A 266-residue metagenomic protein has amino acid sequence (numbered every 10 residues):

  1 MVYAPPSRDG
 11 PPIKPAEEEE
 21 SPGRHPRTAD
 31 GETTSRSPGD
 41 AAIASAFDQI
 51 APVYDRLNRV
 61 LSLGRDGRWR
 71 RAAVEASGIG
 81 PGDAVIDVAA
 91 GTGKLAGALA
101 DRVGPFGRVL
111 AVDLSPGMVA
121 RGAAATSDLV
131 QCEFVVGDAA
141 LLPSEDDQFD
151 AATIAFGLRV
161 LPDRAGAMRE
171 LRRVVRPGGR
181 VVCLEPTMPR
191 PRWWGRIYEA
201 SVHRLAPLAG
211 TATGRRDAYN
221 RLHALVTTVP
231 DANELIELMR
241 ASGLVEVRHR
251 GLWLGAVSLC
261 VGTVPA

Functional and structural regions predicted by a protein language model:
A41, L184-R240, R248: C-terminal alpha-helical "lid/dimerization" subdomain adjacent to the S-adenosyl-L-methionine
L63-P81, A98: Conserved alpha-helix/loop element of class I SAM-dependent methyltransferases that forms part of the SAM/SAH-binding
P81, P105-F106, V175-R180: Short glycine-dipeptide loop
A84-L141: Class I SAM-dependent methyltransferase SAM/SAH-binding core
A140-A152: A short acidic, Gly/Pro-enriched loop at the edge of an enzyme's catalytic core that lines a small-molecule cofactor
D150-R164: A short SAM/SAH-binding and catalytic strip from SAM-dependent methyltransferases
A165-P177: A short glycine-rich, Lys/Arg-flanked "PGG" loop and its adjoining helix->strand segment in the class I
S242-A266: Core SAM-dependent methyltransferase catalytic element
